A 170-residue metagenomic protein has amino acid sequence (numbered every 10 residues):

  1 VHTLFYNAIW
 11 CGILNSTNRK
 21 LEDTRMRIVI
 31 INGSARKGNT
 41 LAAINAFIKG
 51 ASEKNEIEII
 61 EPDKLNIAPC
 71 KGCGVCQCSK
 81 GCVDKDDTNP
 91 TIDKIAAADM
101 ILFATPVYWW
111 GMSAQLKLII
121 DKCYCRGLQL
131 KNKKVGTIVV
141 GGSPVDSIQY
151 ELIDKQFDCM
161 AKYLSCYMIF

Functional and structural regions predicted by a protein language model:
V1-A8, T17-A104, Y108-C125, K162 (+1 more regions): N-terminal beta1-alpha1-beta2 submodule of the flavodoxin-like/Rossmannoid cofactor-binding fold
G127-Q129: Surface-exposed acidic, glycine-flexible loop patches that form ligand/cofactor-binding and adhesion interfaces
K131-I169: Short, glycine-/small-residue-rich phosphate/pyrophosphate-handling segment
